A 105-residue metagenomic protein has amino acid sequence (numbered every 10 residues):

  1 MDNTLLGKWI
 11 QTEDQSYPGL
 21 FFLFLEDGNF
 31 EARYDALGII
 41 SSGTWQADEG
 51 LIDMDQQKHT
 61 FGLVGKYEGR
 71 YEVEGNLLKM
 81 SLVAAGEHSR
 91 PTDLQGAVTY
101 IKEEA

Functional and structural regions predicted by a protein language model:
M1-A105: Lipid interaction determinants
